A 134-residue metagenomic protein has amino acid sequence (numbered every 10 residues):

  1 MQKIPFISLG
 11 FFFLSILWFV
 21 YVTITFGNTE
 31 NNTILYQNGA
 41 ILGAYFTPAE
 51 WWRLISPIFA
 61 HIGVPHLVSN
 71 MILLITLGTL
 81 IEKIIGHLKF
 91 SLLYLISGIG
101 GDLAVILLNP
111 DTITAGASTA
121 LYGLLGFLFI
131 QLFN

Functional and structural regions predicted by a protein language model:
I4-A115: N-terminal TM1-TM2 helical hairpin plus the immediately adjacent luminal interfacial "cap"
L103, T112-N134: Specific transmembrane alpha-helix
